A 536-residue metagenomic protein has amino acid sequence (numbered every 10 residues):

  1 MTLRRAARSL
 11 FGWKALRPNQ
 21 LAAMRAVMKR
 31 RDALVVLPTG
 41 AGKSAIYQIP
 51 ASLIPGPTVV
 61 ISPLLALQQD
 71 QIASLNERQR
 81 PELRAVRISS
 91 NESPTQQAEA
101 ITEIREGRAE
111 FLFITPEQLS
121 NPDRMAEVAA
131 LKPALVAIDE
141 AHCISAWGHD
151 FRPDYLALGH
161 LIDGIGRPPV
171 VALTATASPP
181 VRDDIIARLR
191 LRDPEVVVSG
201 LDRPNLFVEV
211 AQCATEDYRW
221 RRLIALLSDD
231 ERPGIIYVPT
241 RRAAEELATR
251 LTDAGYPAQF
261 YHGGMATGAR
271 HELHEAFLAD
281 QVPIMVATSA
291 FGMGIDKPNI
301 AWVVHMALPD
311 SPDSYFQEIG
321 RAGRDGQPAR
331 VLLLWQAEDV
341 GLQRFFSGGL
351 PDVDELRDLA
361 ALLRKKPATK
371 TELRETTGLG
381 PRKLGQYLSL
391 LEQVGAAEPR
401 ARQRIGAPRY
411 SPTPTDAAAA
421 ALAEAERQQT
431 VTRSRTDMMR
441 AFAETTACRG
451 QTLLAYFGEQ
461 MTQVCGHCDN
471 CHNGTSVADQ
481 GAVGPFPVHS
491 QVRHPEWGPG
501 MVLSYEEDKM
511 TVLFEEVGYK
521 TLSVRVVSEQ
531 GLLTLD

Functional and structural regions predicted by a protein language model:
M1-L10, K14-P18, A22-S44, A51-G56 (+3 more regions): Helicase motor core with emphasis on the C-terminal RecA-like subdomain
M1-T2, S476, L535-D536: Short, low-complexity, intrinsically disordered N-terminal peptides in bacterial proteins
R30-D32, G56, A290, W497-P499 (+3 more regions): A generic structural motif
V59: ABC nucleotide-binding domain signature
S89, H262, R374, R493 (+1 more regions): Residue-level detector of conserved, well-ordered beta-strand and adjacent loop positions that form binding/recognition
V282, L308-Q317, G323-P495, P499-L513 (+1 more regions): C-terminal accessory region of SF2 helicases/translocases
Y519-D536: Intrinsically disordered, low-complexity, charged/polar segments
